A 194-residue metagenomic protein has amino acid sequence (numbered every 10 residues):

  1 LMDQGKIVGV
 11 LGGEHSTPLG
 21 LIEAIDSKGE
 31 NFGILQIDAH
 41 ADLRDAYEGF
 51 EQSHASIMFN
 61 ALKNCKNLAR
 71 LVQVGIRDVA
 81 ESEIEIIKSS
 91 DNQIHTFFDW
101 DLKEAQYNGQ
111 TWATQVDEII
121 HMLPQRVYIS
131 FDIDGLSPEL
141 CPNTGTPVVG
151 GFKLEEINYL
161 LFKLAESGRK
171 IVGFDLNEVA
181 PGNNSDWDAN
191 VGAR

Functional and structural regions predicted by a protein language model:
L1-R194: Conserved alpha-helical scaffold segments that buttress catalytic/binding sites
